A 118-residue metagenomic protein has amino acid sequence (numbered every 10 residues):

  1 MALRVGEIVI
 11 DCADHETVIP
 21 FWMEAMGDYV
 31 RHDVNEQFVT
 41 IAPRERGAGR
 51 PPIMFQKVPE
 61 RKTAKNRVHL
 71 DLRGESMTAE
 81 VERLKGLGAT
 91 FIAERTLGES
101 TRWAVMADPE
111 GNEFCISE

Functional and structural regions predicted by a protein language model:
A2-I10, E16, V30-V34, V39-R46 (+2 more regions): Vicinal oxygen chelate
V5-A13, P59-L84, R102-A107: Vicinal oxygen chelate
T17-G27: K/E-rich alpha-helical interaction surfaces of small helical-bundle regulatory domains
M23-E24, E82-L87: Short amphipathic alpha-helices in soluble, non-transmembrane regions that often serve as interface/regulatory elements
G27-D28, V58: Short beta-turn/strand-loop junction motif enriched in small, turn-promoting residues
